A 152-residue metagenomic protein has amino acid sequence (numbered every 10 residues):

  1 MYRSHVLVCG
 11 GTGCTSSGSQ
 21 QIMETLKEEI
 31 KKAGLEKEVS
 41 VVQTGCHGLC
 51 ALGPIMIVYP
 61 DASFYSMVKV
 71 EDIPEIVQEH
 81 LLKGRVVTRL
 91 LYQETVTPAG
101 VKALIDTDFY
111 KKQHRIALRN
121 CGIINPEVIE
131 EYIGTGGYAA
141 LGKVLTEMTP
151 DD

Functional and structural regions predicted by a protein language model:
M1-D152: Feature of Fe-S/electron-transfer and energy-metabolism proteins that preferentially highlights extended coupling
